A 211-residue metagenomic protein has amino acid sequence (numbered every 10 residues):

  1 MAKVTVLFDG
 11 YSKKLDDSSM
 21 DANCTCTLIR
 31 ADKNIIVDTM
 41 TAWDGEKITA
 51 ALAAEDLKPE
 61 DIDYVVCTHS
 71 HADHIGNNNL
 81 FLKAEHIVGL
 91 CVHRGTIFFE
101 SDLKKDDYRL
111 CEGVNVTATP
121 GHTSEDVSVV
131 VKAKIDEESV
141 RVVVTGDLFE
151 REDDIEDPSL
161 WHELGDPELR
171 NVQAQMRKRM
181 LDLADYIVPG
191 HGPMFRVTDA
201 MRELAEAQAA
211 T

Functional and structural regions predicted by a protein language model:
M1-D32, L181-L183, D199-L204, A210-T211: Zn-dependent metallo-beta-lactamase
V6-D9, T27-R30, K105-E138, V142: Core dinuclear metal-dependent hydrolase active-site scaffold
S12-S18, T41-D44, Y64-V65, T117-P120 (+1 more regions): Short, flexible loop segments at the rims of nucleotide/cofactor-binding pockets, characterized by
D17, D21, M40-R109, R151: Active-site HxH/HxHxD metal-binding segment of metal-dependent hydrolases
N23, L52-E55, F81-E85, D136 (+2 more regions): Glycine-rich, phosphate-binding/catalytic loops in enzymes
V37-M40, D61-H71, I87-L90, A118-G121 (+3 more regions): Active-site neighborhood of phospho(di)ester-bond hydrolases with catalytic His/Asp-centered motifs
A50, L80-S124, G165-D185: Metallo-beta-lactamase
S124-A210: Metallo-beta-lactamase
